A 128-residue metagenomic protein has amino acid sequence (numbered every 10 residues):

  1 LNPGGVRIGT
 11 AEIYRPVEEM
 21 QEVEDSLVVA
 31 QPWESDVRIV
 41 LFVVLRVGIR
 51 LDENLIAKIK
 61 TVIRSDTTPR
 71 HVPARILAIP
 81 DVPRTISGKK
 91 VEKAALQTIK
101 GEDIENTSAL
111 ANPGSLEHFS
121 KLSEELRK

Functional and structural regions predicted by a protein language model:
L1-E18, F42-L51, T67-R75: Adenylate-forming
N2-G4, D25-L27, V37, L51-E53 (+1 more regions): Extended hydrophobic-aromatic, low-complexity segments
T10, Y14, I56-K60, E92: Hydrophobic face of alpha-helices
V17-S26: Short acidic amphipathic segments
E19, E34-D36: Short secondary-structure boundary/hinge segments and terminal tails
E22, R50-D52, I56, V91: Conserved beta-loop-beta connector loops within the AMP-binding
D25-P32, V40-L41, K60-K128: Conserved C-terminal "lid"/linker of ANL adenylate-forming enzymes
E34, V47-I49, V82: Residues that cap or initiate secondary-structure elements
